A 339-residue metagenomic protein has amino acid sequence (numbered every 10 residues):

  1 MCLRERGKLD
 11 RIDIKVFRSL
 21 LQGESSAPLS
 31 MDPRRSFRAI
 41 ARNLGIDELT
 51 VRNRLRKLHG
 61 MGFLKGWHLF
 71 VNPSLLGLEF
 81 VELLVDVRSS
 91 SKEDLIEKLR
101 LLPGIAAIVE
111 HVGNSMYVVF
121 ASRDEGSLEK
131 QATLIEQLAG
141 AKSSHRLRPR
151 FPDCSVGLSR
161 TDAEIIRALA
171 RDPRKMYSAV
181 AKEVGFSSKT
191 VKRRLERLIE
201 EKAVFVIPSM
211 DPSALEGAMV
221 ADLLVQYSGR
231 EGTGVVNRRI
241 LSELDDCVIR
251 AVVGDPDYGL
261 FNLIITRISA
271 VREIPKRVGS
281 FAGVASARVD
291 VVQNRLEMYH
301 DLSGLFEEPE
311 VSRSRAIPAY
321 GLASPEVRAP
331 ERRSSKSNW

Functional and structural regions predicted by a protein language model:
M1-W339: A compositional/biophysical signature of low hydrophobicity enriched in polar/charged and small residues
